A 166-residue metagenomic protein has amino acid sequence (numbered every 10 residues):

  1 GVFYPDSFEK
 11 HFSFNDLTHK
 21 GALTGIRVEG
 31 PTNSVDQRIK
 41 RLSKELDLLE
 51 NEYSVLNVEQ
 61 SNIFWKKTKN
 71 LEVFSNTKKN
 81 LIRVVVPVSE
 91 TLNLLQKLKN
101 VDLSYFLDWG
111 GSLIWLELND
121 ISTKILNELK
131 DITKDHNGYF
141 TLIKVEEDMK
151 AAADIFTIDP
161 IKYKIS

Functional and structural regions predicted by a protein language model:
G1-T77: C-terminal substrate-binding/cap subdomain adjacent to the FAD-binding core in PCMH-type and related FAD-linked
L49-S166: Conserved glycine-rich FAD pyrophosphate-binding loop
